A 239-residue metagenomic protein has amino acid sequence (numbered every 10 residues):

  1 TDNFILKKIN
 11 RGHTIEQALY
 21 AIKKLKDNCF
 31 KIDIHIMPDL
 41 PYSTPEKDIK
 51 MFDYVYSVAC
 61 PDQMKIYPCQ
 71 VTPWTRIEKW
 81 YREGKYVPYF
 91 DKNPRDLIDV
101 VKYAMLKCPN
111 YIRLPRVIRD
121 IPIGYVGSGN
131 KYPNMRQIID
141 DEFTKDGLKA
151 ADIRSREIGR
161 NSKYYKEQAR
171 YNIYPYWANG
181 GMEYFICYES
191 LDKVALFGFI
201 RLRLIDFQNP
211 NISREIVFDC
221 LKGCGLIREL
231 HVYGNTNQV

Functional and structural regions predicted by a protein language model:
T1-K31, M37-R95: Conserved non-cysteine loop/helix-boundary elements of the Radical SAM core domain that shape
N3, L221-V239: Acyl-donor binding region in acyl/amide transferases
I32-I36, D62-I66, I112-R116, G225-R228: Hydrophobic faces of well-ordered beta-strands that scaffold small-molecule active sites in alpha/beta enzyme cores
P68-V71, L204, G234: Residues that line or immediately flank small-molecule/substrate-binding pockets and catalytic motifs
W74-K85, R113, R119-P122, N235-Q238: Short acidic (Asp/Glu) and glycine-rich catalytic loops that position anionic groups and cofactors
K85-F207: C-terminal accessory regions of radical SAM enzymes
I205-D219, G223-C224, T236: Basic, glycine-rich polyanion-binding accessory segments appended to enzymes
